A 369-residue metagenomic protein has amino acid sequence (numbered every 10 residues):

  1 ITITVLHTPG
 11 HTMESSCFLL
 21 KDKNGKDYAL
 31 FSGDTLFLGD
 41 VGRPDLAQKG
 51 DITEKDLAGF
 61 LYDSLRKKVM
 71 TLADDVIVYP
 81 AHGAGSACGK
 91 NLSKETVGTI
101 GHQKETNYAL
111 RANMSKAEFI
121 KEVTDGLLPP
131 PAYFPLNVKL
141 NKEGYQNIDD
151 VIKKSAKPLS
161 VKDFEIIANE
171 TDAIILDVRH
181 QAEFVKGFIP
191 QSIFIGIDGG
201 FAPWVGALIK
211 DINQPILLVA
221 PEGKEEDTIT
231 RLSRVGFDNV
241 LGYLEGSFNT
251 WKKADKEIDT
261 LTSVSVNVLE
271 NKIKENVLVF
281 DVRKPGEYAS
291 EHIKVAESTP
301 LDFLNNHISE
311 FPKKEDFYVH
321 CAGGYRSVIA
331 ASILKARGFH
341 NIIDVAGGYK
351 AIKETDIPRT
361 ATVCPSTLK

Functional and structural regions predicted by a protein language model:
T2, T12-L127: Metallo-beta-lactamase
T8: Short, contiguous alpha-helical
H11, D34, D177, G324: Conserved G/P- and acidic residue-centered "switch" motifs that form tight phosphate/ATP-binding loops in soluble
R43-D45, D51, H102-K139, E143 (+2 more regions): Rhodanese-like catalytic fold shared by cysteine-dependent sulfurtransferases and DSP/PTP-type phosphatases
P80-A84, K90-N91, L136-V138, D177-H180 (+1 more regions): Short, well-ordered beta-to-alpha junction loops that form the rim of enzyme active sites and present histidine/acidic
D150-K157: A charged, amphipathic alpha-helical module
L159-I166: Long, low-complexity segments enriched in small/aliphatic residues
I166-R179, F194: Conserved, hydrophobic alpha-helical core segments of structured domains
